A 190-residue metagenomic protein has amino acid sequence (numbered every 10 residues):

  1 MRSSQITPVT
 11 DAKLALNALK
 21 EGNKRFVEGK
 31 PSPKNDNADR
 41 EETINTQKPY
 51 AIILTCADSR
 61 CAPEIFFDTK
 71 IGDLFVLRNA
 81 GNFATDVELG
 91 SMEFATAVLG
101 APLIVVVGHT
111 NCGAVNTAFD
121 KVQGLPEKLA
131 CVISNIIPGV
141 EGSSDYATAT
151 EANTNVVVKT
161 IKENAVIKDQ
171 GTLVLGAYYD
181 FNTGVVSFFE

Functional and structural regions predicted by a protein language model:
R2-T46, G81-L99, G113-E190: Divalent-metal-activated hydrolytic enzyme cores
P33-G72: N-terminal short beta-loop-beta anion/metal-coordinating cradle
T55-R60, A80-F83, H109: Short glycine-enriched loops at secondary-structure junctions
L77: Conserved ATP-binding/catalytic motifs of P-loop helicase motor domains
P102: Short acidic/polar active-site loop segments enriched in Thr and Asp
V106: Conserved functional hotspot residues or short segments at active or partner-binding sites across diverse domains
